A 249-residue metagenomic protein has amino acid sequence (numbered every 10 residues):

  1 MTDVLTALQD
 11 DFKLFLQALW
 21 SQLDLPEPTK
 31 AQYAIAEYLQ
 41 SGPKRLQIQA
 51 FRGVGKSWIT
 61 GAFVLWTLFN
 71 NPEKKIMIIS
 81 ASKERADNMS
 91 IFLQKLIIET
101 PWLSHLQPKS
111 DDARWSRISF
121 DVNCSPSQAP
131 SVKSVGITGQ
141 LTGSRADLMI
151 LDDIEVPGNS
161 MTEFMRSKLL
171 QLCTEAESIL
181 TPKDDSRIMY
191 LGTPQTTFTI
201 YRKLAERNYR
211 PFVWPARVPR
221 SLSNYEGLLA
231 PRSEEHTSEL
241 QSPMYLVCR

Functional and structural regions predicted by a protein language model:
M1-R45: Pre-P-loop entry segment of helicase/translocase ATPase cores
Y33-Q40, W58-F69, D152: Contiguous, well-ordered alpha-helical segments that form the cores/surfaces of helical PPI scaffolds
P43-F63: Walker A/P-loop
I79-T138: Conserved nucleotide-state-sensing and coupling region of NTP-binding domains
S82, V135-T138, D153, Y190-T196 (+1 more regions): A short beta-strand-to-loop transition that corresponds to the Sensor-1 phosphate-sensing loop of AAA+ P-loop ATPases
R117-E175: Conserved RecA-like ASCE ATPase "motif II neighborhood" in helicase/translocase motors
N159-E234, S238, R249: Non-catalytic, compositionally simple segments
